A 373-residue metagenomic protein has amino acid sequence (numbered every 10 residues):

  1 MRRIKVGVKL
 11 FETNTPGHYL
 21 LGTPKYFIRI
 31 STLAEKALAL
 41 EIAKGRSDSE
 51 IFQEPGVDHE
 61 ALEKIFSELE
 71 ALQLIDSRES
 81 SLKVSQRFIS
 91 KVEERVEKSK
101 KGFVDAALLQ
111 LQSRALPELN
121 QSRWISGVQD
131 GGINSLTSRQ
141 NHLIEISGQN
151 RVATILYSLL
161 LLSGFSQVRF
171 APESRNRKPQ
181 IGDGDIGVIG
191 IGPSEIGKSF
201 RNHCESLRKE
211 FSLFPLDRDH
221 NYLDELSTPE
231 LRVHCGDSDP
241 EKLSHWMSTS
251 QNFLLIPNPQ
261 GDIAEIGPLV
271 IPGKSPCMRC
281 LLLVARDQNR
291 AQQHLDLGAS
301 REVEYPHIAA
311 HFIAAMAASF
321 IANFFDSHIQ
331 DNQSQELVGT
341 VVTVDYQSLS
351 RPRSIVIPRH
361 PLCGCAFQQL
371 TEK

Functional and structural regions predicted by a protein language model:
M1-K373: Adenine nucleotide-associated cytosolic modules
